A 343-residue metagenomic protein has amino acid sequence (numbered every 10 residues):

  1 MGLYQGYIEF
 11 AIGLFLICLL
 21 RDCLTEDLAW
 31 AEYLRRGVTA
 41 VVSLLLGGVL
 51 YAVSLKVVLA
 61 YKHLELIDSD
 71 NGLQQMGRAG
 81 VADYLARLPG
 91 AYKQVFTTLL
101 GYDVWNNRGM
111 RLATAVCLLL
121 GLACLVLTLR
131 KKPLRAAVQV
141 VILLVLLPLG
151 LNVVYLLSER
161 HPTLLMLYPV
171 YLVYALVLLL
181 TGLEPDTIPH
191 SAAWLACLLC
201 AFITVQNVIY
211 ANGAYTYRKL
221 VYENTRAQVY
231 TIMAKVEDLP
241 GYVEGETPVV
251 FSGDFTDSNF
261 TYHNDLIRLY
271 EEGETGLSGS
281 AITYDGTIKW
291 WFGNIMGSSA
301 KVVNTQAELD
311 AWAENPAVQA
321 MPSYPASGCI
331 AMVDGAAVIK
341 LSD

Functional and structural regions predicted by a protein language model:
M1-E26, W30-N152, L156-M166: Transmembrane catalytic cores of multi-pass membrane glycosyltransferases and polysaccharide-assembly enzymes
Q5-I8, Y174, D254-S258: Short, solvent-exposed loop/turn segments at secondary-structure junctions
Y33-G37, V41, S54-D70, Y84 (+4 more regions): Intrinsically disordered, polar/acidic, low-complexity terminal segments
Q139-L147, A193-F202: Central hydrophobic cores of alpha-helical transmembrane segments in multi-pass integral membrane proteins
V154, S158-D186: Hydrophobic/aromatic-rich transmembrane helices and adjacent perimembrane loops
Y168, L183, C197-L198, I209: Positively charged, amphipathic N-terminal segments that serve as targeting/anchoring signals
V170, A201-T204: Extracellular, repeat-based ectodomains that mediate carbohydrate processing or recognition
